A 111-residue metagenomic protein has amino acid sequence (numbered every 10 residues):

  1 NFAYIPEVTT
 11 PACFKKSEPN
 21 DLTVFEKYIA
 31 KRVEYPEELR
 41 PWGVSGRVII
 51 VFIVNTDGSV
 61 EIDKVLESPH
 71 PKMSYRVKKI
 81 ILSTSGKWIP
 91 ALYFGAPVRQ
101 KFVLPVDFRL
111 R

Functional and structural regions predicted by a protein language model:
N1-R111: Charge-biased low-complexity segments
